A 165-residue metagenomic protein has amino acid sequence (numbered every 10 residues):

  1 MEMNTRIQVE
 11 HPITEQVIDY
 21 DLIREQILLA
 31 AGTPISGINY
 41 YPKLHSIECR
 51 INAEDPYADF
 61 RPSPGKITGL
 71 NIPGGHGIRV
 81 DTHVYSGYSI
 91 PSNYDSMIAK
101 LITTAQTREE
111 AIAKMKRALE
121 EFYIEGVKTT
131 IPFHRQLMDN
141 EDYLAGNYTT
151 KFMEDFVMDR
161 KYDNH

Functional and structural regions predicted by a protein language model:
M1-H165: ATP-dependent carboxylate activation and anion-phosphoryl transfer catalytic cores that bind Mg-ATP to form
